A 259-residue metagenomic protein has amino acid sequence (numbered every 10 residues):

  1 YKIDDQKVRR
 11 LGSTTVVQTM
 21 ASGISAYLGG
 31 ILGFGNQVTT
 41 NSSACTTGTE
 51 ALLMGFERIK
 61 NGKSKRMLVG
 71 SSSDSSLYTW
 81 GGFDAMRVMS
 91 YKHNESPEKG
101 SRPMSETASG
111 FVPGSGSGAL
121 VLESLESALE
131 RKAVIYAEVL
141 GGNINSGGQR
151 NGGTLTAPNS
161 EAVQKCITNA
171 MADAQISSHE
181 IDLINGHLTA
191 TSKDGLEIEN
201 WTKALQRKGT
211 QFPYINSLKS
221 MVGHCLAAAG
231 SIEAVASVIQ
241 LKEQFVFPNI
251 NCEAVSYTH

Functional and structural regions predicted by a protein language model:
Y1-V38, A85-S90, K193-K208: Active-site-proximal gating segment of KS-fold condensing enzymes and close homologs
K2-S13, L53, E57, N61 (+2 more regions): Glycine-/small-residue-rich "gating" segment that lines the acyl/pantetheine channel and substrate pocket
T15-A21, T39-T47, L218-A227, A254: Active-site nucleophile and cofactor-binding loops and adjacent substrate-binding regions of central metabolic enzymes
L28, G48, G55, F83 (+5 more regions): Conserved small-residue
V38-S43, S64-S72, V134-G142, H179-G186 (+2 more regions): Beta-strand segments within the central parallel beta-sheet cores of soluble alpha/beta enzyme folds
S96-A174, D182-L183, C252: Condensing-enzyme catalytic core mediating Claisen C-C bond formation in acyl metabolism
Q149-S160, L188-Q206, C225-I232: Short glycine/threonine-rich loop-to-helix capping motif typified by GTGT followed within a few residues by an Asp-Pro
T258-H259: Conserved small/polar residues in nucleotide/adenosyl-binding loops
